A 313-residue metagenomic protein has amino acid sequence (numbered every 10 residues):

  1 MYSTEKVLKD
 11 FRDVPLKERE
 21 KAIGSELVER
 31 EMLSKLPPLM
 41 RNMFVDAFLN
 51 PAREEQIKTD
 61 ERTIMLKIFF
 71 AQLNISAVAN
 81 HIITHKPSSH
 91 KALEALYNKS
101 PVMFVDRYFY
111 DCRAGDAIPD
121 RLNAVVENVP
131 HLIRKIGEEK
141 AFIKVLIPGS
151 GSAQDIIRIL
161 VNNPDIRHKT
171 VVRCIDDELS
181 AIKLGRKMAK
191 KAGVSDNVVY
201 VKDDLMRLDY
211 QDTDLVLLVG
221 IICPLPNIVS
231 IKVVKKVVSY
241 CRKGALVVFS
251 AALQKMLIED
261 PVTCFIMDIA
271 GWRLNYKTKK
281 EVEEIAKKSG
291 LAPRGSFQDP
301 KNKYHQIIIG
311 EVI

Functional and structural regions predicted by a protein language model:
Y2-M65, F109-I133, K140-I143, A153-V171 (+5 more regions): Class I (Rossmann-like) S-adenosyl-L-methionine-dependent methyltransferase catalytic domain, capturing the SAM-binding
K58-Y108: N-terminal, positively charged/glycine-rich alpha-helical extensions of SAM-dependent methyltransferases
I136-G137, C241: A generic alpha-to-beta junction signature in SAM-dependent methyltransferases
I147: Class I SAM-dependent methyltransferase core
M206-V216: A short acidic, Gly/Pro-enriched loop at the edge of an enzyme's catalytic core that lines a small-molecule cofactor
L217-I221: A short beta-strand submotif of the Rossmann-like class I SAM-dependent methyltransferase core that lines
P224-V237: A short, conserved alpha-helix within the catalytic core of class I
K236-K243, S289: Conserved helix-to-beta-strand junction in the class I
